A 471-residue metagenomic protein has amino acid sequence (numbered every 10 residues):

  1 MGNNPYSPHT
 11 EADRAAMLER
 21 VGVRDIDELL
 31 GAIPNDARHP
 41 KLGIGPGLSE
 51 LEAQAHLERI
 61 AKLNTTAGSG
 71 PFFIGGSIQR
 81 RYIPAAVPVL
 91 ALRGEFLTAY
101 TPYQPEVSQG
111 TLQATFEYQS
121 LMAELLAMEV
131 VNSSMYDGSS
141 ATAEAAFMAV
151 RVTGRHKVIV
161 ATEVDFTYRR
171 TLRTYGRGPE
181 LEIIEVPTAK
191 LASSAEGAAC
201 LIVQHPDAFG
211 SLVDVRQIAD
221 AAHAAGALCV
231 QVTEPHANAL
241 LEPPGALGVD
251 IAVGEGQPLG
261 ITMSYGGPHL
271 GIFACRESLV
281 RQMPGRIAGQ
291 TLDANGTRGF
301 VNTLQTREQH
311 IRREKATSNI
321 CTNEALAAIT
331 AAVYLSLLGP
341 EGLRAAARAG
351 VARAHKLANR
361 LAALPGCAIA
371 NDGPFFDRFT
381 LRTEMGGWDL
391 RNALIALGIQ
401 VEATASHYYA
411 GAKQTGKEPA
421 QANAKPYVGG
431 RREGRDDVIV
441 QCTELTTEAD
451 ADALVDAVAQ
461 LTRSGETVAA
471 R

Functional and structural regions predicted by a protein language model:
M1-L18: Charged, compositionally biased N-terminal leader segments and the immediate start of the first structured element
H9, I33-E117: N-terminal entrance/gating region of PLP-dependent enzymes' catalytic architecture
R93-P105, L121-M128, T153-G154, G197-I202 (+3 more regions): Gly-rich Lys/Arg/Thr-decorated short loops/hinges at beta-loop-alpha junctions or inter-strand turns that position
Y103-V107, T111, E124-A143: Short loop-beta-helix segment that forms the pyridoxal 5′-phosphate
V131, E182-V186, A370, E402: General small-molecule cofactor/ligand-binding pocket signal
S140-G299, G366, L381-E384, W388-L394 (+6 more regions): Conserved PLP-enzyme active-site core in the AAT-like
L259-P365, I369-D372: Active-site C-terminal subdomain of aminotransferase-like
E341-D456: Conserved C-terminal alpha-helix-loop-beta "cap" of PLP-dependent enzymes that closes/shapes the active-site mouth
